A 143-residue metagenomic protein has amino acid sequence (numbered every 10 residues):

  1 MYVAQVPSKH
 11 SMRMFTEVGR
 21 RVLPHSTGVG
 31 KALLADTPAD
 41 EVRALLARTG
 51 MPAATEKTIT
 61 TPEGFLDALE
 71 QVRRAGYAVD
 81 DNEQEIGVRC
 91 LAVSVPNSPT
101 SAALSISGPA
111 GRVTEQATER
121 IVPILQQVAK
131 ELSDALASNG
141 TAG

Functional and structural regions predicted by a protein language model:
M1-P7, R120-G143: Intrinsically disordered, low-complexity terminal regulatory regions
P7-Q84: Short, solvent-exposed recognition segments
K9-M12, G111-T114, A142: A short local loop/turn or secondary-structure capping micro-motif enriched for an aromatic residue
T61-V128: Extended hydrophobic
